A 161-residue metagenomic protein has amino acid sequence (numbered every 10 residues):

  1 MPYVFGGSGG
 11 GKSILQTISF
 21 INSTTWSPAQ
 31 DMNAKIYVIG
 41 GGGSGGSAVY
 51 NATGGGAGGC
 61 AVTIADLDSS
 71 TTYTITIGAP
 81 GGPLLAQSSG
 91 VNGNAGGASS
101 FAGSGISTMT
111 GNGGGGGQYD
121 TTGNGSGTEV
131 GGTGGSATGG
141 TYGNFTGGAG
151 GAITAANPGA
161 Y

Functional and structural regions predicted by a protein language model:
M1-K35, I64-D66, P158-G159: Enriched but not universal
P2-G10, A65-D66, S89, G105-G114 (+1 more regions): Extracellular low-complexity Ser/Thr/Asn/Gly-rich intrinsically disordered segments
L15-I21, I39-S104, G115-T121: Glycine-rich strand-loop-strand elements at beta-sheet edges
L15-S19, T25-S27, T71-T76, S100-A102 (+3 more regions): Ser/Thr- (and often Asn-) enriched beta-sheet segments in non-cytosolic proteins
N33-G42, G125, A160: Short, hydrophobic/aliphatic alpha-helical segments
G45, G55-G58, G81, G93-G96 (+2 more regions): Collagen triple-helix signature
N51-G56, S104-G117, N124-G125, T141-N144 (+2 more regions): Terminal beta-strand-rich extracellular "head" domains that mediate receptor/glycan or other ligand binding
T122-V130: Alpha-helical scaffold segments that mediate packing/assembly in large oligomeric complexes
